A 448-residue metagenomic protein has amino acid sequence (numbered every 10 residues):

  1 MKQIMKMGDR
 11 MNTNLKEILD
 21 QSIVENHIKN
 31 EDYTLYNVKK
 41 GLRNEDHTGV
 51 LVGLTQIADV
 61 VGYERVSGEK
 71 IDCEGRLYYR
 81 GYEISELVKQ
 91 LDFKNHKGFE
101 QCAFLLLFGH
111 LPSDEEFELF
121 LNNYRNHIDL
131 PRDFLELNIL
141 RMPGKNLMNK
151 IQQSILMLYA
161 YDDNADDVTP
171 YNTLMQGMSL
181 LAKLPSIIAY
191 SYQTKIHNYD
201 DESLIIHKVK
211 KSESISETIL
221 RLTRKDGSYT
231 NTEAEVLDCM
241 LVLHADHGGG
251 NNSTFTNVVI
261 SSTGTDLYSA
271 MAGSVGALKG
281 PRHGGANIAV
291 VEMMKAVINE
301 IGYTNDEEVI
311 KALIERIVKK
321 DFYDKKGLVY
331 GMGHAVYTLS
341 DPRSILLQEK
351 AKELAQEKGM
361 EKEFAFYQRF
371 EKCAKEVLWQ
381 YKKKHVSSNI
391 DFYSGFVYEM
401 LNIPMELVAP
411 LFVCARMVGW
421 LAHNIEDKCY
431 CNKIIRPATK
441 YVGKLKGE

Functional and structural regions predicted by a protein language model:
I4-E448: Non-transmembrane, aqueous-exposed alpha-helical and coiled segments at domain scale
